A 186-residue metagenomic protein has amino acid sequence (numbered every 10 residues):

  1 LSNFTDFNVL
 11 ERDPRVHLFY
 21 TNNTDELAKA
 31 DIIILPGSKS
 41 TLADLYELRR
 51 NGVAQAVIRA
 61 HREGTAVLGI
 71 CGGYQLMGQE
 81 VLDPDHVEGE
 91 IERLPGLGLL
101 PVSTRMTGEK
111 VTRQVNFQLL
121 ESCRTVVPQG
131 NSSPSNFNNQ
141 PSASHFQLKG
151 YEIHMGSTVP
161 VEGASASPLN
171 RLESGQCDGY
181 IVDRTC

Functional and structural regions predicted by a protein language model:
L1, D25-E26, S38-T41, G73-Q75 (+4 more regions): Short, glycine-/Ser/Thr-/acidic-enriched flexible segments
L1, F7-I32, A56-G64: Catalytic cores of nucleotide-enabled group-transfer and carboxylate-activating enzymes in metabolic and assembly-line
N8, H17-F19, N23, R113-V126 (+2 more regions): C-terminal and late-domain segments of enzyme folds
T21-T24, A56-I58, P84-V87, Q176-G179: Generic recognition of flexible, low-complexity loop/linker segments
I34-P36: Structural motif
K39-T125, H145-K149: Cysteine-nucleophile active-site neighborhood
P141: Cationic, low-complexity basic patches in intrinsically disordered or flexible, solvent-exposed regions
